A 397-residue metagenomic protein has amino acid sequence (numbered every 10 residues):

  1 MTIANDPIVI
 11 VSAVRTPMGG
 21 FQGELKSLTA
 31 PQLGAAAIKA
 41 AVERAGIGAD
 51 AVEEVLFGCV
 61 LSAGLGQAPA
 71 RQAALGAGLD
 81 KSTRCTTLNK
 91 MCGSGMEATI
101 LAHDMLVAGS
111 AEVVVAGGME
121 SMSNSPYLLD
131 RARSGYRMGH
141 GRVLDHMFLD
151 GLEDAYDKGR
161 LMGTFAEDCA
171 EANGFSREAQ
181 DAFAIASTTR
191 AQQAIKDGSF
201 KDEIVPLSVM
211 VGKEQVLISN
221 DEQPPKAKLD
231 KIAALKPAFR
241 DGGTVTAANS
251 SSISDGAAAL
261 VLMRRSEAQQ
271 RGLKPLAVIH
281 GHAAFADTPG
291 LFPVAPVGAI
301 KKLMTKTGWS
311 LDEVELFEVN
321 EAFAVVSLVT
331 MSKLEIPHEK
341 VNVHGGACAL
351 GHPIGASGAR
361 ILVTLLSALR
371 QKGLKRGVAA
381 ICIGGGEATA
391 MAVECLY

Functional and structural regions predicted by a protein language model:
M1-A30, L229-V294, G298, T305-K306 (+4 more regions): Condensing-enzyme catalytic core mediating Claisen C-C bond formation in acyl metabolism
T2-L65, P69-A77, R84, D168-R177 (+4 more regions): Conserved active-site "lid/cap" helical segment
V14-T16, S27-A35, R44, A179-Q270 (+2 more regions): N-terminal extracellular/periplasmic Venus flytrap/periplasmic-binding protein-like
C59-V114, Y156-M162, K226-S252, K333-R360 (+2 more regions): Conserved catalytic cysteine-centered active-site region of acyl-thioester-dependent Claisen-condensing enzymes
L88-E120, A170-S199, A259-S266, M331 (+2 more regions): Active-site-proximal alpha-helical scaffold in enzymes
V113-C169: Flexible glycine-/small-residue-enriched beta->alpha junction loops that bind anionic phosphate/pyrophosphate groups
F165-E167, E203, M210, H280-A349: Active-site pocket-lining segment
